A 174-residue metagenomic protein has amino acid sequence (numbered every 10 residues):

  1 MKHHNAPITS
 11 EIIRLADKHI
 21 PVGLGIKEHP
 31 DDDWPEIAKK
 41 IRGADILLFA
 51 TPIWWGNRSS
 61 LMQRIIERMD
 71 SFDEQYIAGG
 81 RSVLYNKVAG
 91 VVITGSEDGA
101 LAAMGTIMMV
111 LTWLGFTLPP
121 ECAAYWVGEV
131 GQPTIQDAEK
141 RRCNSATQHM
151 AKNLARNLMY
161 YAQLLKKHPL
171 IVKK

Functional and structural regions predicted by a protein language model:
M1-G79, E139-K174: N-terminal beta1-alpha1-beta2 submodule of the flavodoxin-like/Rossmannoid cofactor-binding fold
N5, L114-T117, G131, Q163: Glycine-centered secondary-structure boundary/capping sites
V22-G25, M104, Q132-P133: Short aromatic-enriched loop/helix-cap "lid" or pocket-rim segments at secondary-structure transitions that line
A78-E129, A146-H149: Short, glycine-/small-residue-rich phosphate/pyrophosphate-handling segment
G128-C143: Short helix/strand-capping connector loops at secondary-structure junctions
